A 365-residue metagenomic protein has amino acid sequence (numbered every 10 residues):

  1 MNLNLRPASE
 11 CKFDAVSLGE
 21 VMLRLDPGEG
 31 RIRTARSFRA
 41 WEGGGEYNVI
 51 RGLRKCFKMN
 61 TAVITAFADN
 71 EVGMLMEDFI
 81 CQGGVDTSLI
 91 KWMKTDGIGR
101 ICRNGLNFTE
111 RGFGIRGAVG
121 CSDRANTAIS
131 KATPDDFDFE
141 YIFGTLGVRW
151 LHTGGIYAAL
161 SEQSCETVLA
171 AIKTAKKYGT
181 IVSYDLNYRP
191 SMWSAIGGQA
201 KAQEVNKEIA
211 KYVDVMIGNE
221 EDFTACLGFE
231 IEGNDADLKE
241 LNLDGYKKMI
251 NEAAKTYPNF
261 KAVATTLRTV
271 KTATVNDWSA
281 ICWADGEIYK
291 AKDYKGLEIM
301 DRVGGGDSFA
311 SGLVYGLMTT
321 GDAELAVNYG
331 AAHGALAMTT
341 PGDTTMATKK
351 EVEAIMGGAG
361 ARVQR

Functional and structural regions predicted by a protein language model:
M1-R33: Positively charged, low-complexity intrinsically disordered leader regions
S37-Y47, T65-D69, K91-I101, D301-G305 (+1 more regions): Active-site nucleophile and cofactor-binding loops and adjacent substrate-binding regions of central metabolic enzymes
W41, N48-N60, Q82, G316-T319: Alpha-helix C-terminal capping segments
K58, K177-I181, Y257-K261: A short helix->loop->beta-strand "cap" motif at the edges of active sites that frequently abuts
N60-G155, V352-R365: Conserved N-terminal subdomain of the carbohydrate kinase-like
T61, T87, V182-Y184, I217: Hydrophobic beta-strand scaffold residues
R189-E287: Conserved phosphate/ATP/ADP-binding segment of small-molecule kinases
A273, Y289-A359, R365: Conserved post-catalytic alpha-helical subdomain immediately downstream of the catalytic base and nucleotide-binding
